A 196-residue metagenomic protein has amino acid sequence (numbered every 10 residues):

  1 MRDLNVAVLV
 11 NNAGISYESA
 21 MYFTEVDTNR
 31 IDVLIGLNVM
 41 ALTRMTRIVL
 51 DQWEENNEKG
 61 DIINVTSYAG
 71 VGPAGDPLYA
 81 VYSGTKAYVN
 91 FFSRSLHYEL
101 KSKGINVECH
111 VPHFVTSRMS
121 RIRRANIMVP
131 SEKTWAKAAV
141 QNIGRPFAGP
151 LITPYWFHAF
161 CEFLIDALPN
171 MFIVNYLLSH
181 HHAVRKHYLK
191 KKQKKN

Functional and structural regions predicted by a protein language model:
M1-N5: Conserved amphipathic alpha-helix within the SDR
V6-V8, I15, T24-R44, V89: Catalytic Tyr-X3-Lys loop
N11-G14, N38, R44, G60-S67 (+1 more regions): Structural signature of the Rossmann-like NAD(P)-dependent dehydrogenase/reductase core
I15-E18, G70, V115-T116: Conserved sequence/active-site signature of Rossmann-fold short-chain dehydrogenase/reductase
L37-N57, H97-Y98: Amphipathic alpha-helical dimer-interface segment in Rossmann-like NAD(P)H-dependent oxidoreductases
E54, K59-Y88, S93-R94, Y98-K101 (+1 more regions): Catalytic loop of short-chain dehydrogenase/reductase
F91, H97-Y176: SDR active-site lid
N175-N196: C-terminal helix/juxtamembrane-tail motif
